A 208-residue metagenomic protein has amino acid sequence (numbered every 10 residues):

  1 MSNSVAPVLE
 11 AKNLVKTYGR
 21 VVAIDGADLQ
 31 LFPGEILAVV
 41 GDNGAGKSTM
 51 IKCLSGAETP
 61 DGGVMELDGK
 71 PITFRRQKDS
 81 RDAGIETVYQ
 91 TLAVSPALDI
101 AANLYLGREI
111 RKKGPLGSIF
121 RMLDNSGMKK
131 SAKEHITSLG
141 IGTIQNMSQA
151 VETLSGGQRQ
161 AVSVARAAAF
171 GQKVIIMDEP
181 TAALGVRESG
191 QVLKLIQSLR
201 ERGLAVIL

Functional and structural regions predicted by a protein language model:
S2-L208: Glycine-rich phosphate-binding loops of nucleotide-dependent enzymes
